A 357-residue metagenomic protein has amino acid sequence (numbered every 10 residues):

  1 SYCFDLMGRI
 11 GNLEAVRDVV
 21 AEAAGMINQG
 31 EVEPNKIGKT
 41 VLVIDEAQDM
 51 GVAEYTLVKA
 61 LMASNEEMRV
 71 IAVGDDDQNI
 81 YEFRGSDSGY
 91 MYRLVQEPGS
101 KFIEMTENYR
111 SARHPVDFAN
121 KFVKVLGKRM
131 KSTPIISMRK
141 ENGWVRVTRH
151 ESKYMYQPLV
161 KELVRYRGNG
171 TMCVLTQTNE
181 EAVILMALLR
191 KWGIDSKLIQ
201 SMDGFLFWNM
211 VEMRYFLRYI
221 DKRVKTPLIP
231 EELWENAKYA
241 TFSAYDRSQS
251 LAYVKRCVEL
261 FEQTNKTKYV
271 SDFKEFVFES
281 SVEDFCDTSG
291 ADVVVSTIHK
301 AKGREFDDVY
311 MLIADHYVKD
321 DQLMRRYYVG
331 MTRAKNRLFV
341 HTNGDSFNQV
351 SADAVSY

Functional and structural regions predicted by a protein language model:
S1-E46, V52-L57, A72, E82 (+1 more regions): Accessory N-terminal region flanking or inserted into the helicase ATPase core in nucleic-acid motor proteins
P34-G38, A60-E67, V95-P98, Y166-R167 (+1 more regions): Short, conserved loop/helix-junction motifs that constitute active-site signature segments in enzyme catalytic cores
K39-V41, E66-I71, D292, L338: Loop/turn-to-beta-strand initiation segments
A47-G51, Y55-T56, D77-Q78, H299-K300 (+2 more regions): Catalytic acidic motif of RecA-like/P-loop NTPases
Y55-W144, T148-R149, S351-V355: Conserved RecA-like helicase ATPase core segment that couples NTP binding/hydrolysis to strand translocation
T56-L61, E162, I184-L188, V329: A short acidic, amphipathic alpha-helical/loop segment
R113, L175-F339, G344: Core RecA-like ATPase module of SF1/SF2 helicases and allied nucleic-acid translocases
H150-N169: Conserved interdomain hinge at the start of the Helicase C-terminal
